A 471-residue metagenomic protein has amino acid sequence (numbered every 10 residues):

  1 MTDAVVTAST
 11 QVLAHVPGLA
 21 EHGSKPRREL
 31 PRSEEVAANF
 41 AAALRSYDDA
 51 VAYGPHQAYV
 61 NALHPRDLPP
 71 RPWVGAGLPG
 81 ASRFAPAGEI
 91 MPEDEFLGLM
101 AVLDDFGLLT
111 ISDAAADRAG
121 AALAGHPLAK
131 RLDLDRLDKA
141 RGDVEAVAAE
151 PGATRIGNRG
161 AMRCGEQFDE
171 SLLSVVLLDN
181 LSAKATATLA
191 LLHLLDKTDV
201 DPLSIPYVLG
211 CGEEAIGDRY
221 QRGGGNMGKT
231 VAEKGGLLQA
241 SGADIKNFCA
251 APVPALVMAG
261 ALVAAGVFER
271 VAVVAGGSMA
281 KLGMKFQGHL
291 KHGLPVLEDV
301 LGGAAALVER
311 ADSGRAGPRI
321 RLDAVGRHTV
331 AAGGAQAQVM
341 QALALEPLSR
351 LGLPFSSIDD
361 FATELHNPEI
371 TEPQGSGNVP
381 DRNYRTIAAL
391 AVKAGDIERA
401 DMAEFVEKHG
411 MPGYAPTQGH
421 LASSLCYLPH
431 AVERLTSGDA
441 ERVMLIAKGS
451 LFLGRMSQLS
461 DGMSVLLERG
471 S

Functional and structural regions predicted by a protein language model:
M1-L181, G288-D360, E369-E372, A389 (+4 more regions): Condensing-enzyme catalytic core mediating Claisen C-C bond formation in acyl metabolism
R159-E170, L177-L178, D218-M258, L262-E269 (+1 more regions): Conserved catalytic cysteine-centered active-site region of acyl-thioester-dependent Claisen-condensing enzymes
S182-D199, G228, M258, Q336-L353 (+2 more regions): Short, well-ordered amphipathic alpha-helical segments that serve as non-catalytic structural scaffolds within diverse
K184-G242, K246-N247, P354-R385: Conserved beta-ketoacyl condensing-enzyme motif
C211, V271-G277, V443-K448: Short beta-strand segments
R219-R222, P254-V257, L282-G288, E372-G375 (+1 more regions): Short acidic, glycine/serine/threonine-rich loops at helix termini
R222-L237, G260-A265, Q287-P295, N378-N383 (+1 more regions): A glycine- and small-aliphatic-rich helix-loop capping segment at beta-alpha/alpha-beta transitions that lines
F268-V300: Flexible, glycine-rich active-site loops centered on histidine and acidic residues that chelate a metal or position
